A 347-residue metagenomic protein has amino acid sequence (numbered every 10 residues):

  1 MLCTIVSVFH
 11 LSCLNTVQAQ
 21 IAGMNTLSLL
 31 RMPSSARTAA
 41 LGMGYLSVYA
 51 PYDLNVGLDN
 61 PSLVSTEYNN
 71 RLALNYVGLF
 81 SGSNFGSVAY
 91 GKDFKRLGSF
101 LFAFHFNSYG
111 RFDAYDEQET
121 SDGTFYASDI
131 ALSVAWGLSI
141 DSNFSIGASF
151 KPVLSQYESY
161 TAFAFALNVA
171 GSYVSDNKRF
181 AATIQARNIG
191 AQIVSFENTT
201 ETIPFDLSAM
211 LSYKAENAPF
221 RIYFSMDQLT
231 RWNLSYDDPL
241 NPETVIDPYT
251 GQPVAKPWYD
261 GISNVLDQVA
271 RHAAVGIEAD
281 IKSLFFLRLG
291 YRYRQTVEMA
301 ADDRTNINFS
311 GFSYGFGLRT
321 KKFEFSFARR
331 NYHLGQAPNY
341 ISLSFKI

Functional and structural regions predicted by a protein language model:
M1-T4, N331-H333: Short alpha-helical "patches" and their helix-cap loops
L2-S12: Bacterial N-terminal signal peptides
L14-A19: Sec/Tat signal peptide C-region and signal peptidase I cleavage site
Q20-I347: Subset of outer-membrane beta-barrel
